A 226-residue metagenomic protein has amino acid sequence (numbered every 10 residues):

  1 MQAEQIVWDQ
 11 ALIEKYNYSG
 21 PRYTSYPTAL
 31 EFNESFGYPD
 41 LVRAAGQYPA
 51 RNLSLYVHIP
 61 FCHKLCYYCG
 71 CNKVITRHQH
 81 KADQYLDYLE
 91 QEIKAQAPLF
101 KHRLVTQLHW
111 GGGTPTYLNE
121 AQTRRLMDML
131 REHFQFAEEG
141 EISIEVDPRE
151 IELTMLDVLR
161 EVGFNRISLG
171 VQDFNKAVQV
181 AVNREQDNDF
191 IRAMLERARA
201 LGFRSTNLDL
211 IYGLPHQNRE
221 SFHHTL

Functional and structural regions predicted by a protein language model:
M1-L53: Flexible, acidic/Gly-rich N-terminal and inter-domain linker regions that tether and position cofactor-handling modules
T28-E31, L65, V74-I75: A short secondary-structure junction motif
Y48-P49, H58-P60, K101, A200: Short glycine/proline-enriched loop/turn "hinge" motifs that connect secondary-structure elements and lie
S54, Y67, I142: Divalent metal-dependent hydrolysis catalytic cores, especially in the metallo-beta-lactamase
L55-V57, L169: Short beta-strand motif preference
V57-K73: Local cysteine-cluster metal-coordination motifs and their immediate loop/turn environment, predominantly Fe-S cluster
K73-F100, V105-L226: Conserved non-cysteine loop/helix-boundary elements of the Radical SAM core domain that shape
